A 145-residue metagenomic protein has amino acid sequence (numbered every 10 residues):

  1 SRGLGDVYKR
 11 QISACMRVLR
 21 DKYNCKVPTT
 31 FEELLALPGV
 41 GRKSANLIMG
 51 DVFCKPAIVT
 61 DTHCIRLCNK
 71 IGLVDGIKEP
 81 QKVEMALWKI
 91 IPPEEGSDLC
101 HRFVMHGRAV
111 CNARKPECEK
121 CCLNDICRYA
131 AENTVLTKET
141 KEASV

Functional and structural regions predicted by a protein language model:
G5-K141: Catalytic cores of DNA base-excision repair glycosylases
V145: Phosphate/ribose-recognition catalytic cores of enzymes acting on nucleotide-derived substrates
